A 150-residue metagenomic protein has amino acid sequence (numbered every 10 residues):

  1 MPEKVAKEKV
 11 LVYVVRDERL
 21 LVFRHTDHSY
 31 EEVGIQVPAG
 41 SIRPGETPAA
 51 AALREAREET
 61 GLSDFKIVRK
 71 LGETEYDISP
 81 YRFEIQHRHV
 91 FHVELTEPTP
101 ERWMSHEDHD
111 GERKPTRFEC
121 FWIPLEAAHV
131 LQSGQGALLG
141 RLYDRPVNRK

Functional and structural regions predicted by a protein language model:
M1-V37: N-terminal strand-loop-strand
V10, F65-V68: Small-residue-enriched segments and motifs
V15, Y30, E94, R141 (+1 more regions): A periodicity- and composition-biased signal for non-globular, repetitive helical segments
I42-K66, E75-L131: Unchanged
K70-G72: Local beta-strand/beta-hairpin segments that build beta-sheet-rich folds
E126-K150: Charged phosphate-binding loop/patch that engages nucleotide di/tri-phosphates or the phosphate backbone of nucleic
